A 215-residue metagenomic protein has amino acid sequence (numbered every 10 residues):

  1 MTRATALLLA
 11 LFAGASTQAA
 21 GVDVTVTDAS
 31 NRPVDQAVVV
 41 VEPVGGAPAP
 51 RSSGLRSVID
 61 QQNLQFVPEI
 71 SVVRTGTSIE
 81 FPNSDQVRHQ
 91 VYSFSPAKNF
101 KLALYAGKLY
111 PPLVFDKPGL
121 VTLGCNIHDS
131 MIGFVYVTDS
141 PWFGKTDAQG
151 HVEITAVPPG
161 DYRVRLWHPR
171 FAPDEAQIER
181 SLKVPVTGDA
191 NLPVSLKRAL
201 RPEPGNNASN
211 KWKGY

Functional and structural regions predicted by a protein language model:
A4-T5, D23: Generic extreme N-terminus detector
T5-S16: Bacterial N-terminal signal peptides
A19-Y215: Extracytoplasmic copper-binding redox domains, predominantly the cupredoxin/blue-copper superfamily
